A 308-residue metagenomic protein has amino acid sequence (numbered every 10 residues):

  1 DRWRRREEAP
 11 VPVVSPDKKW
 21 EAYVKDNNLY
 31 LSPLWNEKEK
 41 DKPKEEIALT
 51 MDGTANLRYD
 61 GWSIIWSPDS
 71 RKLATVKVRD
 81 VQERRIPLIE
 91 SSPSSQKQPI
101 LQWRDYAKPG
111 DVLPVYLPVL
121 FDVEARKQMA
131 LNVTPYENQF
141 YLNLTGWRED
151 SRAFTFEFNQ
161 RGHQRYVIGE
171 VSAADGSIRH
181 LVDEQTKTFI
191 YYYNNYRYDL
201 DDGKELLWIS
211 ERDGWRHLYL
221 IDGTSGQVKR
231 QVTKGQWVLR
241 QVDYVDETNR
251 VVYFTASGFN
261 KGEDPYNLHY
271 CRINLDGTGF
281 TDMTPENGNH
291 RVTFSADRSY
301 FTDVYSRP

Functional and structural regions predicted by a protein language model:
R2, K40-M51, M129-N132, I178-D183 (+2 more regions): Beta-propeller fold detector
W3-A22, G53-L73, Q102-G110, V115-L117 (+7 more regions): Conserved beta-propeller blade repeats
Y23-S32, E37-E45: Charged, often flexible domain-edge or linker segments that flank or initiate folded functional domains
D26-S32, Q82-L88, V115-L117, H163-G169 (+2 more regions): Structural motif
L34-E37, D122-R126, A173-G176, G223-S225 (+1 more regions): Short loop/turn segments that connect beta-strands within beta-propeller blades
E37-I65, T75-V133: Predominantly five- to eight-bladed beta-propeller fold
A173, D213, I221-Q227, Q231 (+3 more regions): Alpha/beta-hydrolase-fold serine-hydrolase catalytic core, especially in secreted/extracellular enzymes
